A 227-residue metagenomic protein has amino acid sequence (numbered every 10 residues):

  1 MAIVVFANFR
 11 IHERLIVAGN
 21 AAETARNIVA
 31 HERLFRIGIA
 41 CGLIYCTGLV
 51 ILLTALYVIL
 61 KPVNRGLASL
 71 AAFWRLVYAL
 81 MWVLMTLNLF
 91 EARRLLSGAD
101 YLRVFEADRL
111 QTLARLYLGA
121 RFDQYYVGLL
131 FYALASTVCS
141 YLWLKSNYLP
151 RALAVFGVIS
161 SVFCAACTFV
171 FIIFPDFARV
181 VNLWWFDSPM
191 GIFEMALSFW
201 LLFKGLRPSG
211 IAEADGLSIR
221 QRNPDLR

Functional and structural regions predicted by a protein language model:
M1-R227: Hydrophobic, aromatic-enriched alpha-helical segments typical of multi-pass transmembrane helices
